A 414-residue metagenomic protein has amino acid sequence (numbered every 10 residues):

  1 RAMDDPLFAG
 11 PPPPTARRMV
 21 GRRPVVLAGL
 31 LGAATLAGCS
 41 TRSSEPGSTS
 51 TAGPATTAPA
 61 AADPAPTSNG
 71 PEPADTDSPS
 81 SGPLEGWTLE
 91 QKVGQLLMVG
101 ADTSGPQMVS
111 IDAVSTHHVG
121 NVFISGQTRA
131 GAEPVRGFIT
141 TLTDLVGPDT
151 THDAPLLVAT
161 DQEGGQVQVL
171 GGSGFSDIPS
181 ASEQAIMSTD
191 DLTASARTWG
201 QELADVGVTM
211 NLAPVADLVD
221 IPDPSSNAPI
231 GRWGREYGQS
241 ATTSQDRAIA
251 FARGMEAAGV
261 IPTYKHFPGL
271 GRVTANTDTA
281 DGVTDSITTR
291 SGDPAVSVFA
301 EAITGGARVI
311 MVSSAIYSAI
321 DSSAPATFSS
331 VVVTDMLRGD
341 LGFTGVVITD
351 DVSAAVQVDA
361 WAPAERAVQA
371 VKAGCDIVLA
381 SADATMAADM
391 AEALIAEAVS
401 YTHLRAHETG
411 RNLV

Functional and structural regions predicted by a protein language model:
R1-V20, L27-A37: N-terminal secretory signal peptides
D5-L7, R23-P24, S40-R42, G47 (+1 more regions): N-terminal hydrophobic targeting/anchoring segments and the immediately downstream early-domain regions of hydrolases
G94-V99, G120-I124, L156-T160, N211-A213 (+4 more regions): Hydrophobic faces of well-ordered beta-strands that scaffold small-molecule active sites in alpha/beta enzyme cores
S104-V114, S195-W199, P363, A367: Short, acidic/polar
E133-T143, T242-E397: Second-shell residues forming the walls of enzyme active-site clefts
V146-G174, A196-P222, S244-G269: Glycine-rich, aromatic-flanked loop segments that form ligand/cofactor-binding clefts across common enzyme folds
I186-T198: Glycine-rich anion/phosphate-binding loops
T402-G410: Conserved small/polar residues in nucleotide/adenosyl-binding loops
